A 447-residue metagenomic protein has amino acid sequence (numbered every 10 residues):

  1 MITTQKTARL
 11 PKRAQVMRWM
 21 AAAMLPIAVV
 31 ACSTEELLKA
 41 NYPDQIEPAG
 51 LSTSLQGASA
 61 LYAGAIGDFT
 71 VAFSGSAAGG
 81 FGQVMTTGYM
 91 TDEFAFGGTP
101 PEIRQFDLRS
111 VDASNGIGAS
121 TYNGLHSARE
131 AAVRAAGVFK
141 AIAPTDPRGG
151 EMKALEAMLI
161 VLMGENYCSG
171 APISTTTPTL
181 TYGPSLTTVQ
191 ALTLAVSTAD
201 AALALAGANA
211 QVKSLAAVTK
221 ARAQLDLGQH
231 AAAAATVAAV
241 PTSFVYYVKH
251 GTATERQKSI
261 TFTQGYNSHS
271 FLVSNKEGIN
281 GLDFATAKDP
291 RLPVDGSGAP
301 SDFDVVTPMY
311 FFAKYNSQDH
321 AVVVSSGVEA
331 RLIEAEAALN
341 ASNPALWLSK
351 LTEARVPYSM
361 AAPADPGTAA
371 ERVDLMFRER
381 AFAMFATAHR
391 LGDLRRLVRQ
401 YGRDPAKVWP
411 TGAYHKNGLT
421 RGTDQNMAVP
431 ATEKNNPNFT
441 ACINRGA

Functional and structural regions predicted by a protein language model:
I2-V30: Sec-dependent bacterial lipoprotein signal peptides
S33-E151, M158-L162, N166, G170-L192 (+6 more regions): Short acidic-aromatic linear motifs embedded in glycine-rich loops, typified by GG[WY][YF]DAGD(H) and related
P308-L346: Long, repeat-rich segments with strong aromatic
